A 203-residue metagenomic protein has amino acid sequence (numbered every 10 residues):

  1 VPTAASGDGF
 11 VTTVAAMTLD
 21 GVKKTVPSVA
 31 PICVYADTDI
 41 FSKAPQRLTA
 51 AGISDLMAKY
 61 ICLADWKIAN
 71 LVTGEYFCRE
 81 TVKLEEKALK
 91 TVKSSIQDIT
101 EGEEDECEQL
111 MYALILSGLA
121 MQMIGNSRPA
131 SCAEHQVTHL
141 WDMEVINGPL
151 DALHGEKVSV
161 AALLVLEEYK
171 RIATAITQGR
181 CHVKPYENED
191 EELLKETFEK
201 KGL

Functional and structural regions predicted by a protein language model:
V1, A36, A130-C132: General beta-strand structural signal in soluble alpha/beta enzymes
T3-T91: A glycine/threonine-rich phosphate-anchoring loop and its flanking beta-alpha core in nucleotide/phosphate-binding
K83-L203: Active-site segments that bind and position negatively charged phosphate/pyrophosphate groups
